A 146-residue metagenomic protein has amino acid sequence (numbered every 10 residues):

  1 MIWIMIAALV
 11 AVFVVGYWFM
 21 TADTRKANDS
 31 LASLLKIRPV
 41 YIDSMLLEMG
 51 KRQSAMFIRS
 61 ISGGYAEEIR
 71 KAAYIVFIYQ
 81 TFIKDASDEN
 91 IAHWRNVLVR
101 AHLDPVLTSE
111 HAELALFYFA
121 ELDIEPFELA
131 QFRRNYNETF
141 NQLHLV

Functional and structural regions predicted by a protein language model:
M1-K36: N-terminal signal-anchor transmembrane alpha helix of single-pass membrane proteins, serving as the membrane-anchoring
V40-V146: Charged, acidic
